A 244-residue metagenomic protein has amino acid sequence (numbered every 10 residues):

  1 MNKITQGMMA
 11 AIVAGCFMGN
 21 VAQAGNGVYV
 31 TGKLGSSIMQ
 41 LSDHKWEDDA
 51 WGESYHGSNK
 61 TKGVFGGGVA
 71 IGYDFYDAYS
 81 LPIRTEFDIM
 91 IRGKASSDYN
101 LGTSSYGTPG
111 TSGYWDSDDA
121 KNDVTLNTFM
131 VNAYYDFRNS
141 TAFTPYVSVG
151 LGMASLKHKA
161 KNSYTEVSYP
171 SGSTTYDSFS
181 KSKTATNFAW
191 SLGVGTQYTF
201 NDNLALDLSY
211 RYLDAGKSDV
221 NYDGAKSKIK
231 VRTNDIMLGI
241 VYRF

Functional and structural regions predicted by a protein language model:
M1-G27: Cleavable N-terminal export/targeting peptides
G15-V21, I38, I71-A78, Y134-N139 (+2 more regions): Outer-membrane beta-barrel proteins
A24-I38: Transmembrane beta-strand segments of Gram-negative outer membrane beta-barrel proteins
V28, A78-I83, T141-F143, Y198-L206: Repeated loop/turn-to-beta-strand initiation elements of outer-membrane beta-barrel proteins
Y29, K230-F244: Outer-membrane beta-barrel "beta-signal"
G32, S36, G67-Y73, V131-Y135 (+4 more regions): Residues on the lipid-exposed face of transmembrane beta-strands in outer-membrane beta-barrel proteins
M39-F65, I91-T128, A154-N187, A215-D235: Extracellular/periplasm-exposed beta-strand and loop segments of Gram-negative cell-envelope proteins, dominated by
